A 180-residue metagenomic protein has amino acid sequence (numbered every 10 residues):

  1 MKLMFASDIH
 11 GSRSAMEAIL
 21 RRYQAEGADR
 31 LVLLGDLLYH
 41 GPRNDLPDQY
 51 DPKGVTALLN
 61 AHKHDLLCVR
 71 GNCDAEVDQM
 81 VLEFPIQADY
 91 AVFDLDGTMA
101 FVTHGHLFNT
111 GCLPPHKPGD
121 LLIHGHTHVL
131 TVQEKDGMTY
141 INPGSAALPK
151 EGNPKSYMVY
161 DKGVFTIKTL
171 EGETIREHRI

Functional and structural regions predicted by a protein language model:
K2, V92-D96, E134-D136, Y140-I180: Binuclear metal-dependent phosphoesterase catalytic core
K2-L95: Core catalytic region of metal-dependent phosphoesterases/phosphodiesterases, especially metallo-beta-lactamase-like
A6, T103, N142-P143: Thr-Gly-centered strand-to-loop micro-motif
H10-A15, Y39-G41, N72-Q79, L107-L113 (+2 more regions): Active-site environment of divalent metal-dependent phosphoester hydrolases
V32, L67-V69, L121-I123, T139-I141 (+1 more regions): Hydrophobic/aromatic beta-strand patches that form the interior of the parallel beta-sheet core in alpha/beta enzyme
E83-T131: Internal catalytic-core helix/loop-beta-alpha segment that presents or stabilizes conserved functional determinants
